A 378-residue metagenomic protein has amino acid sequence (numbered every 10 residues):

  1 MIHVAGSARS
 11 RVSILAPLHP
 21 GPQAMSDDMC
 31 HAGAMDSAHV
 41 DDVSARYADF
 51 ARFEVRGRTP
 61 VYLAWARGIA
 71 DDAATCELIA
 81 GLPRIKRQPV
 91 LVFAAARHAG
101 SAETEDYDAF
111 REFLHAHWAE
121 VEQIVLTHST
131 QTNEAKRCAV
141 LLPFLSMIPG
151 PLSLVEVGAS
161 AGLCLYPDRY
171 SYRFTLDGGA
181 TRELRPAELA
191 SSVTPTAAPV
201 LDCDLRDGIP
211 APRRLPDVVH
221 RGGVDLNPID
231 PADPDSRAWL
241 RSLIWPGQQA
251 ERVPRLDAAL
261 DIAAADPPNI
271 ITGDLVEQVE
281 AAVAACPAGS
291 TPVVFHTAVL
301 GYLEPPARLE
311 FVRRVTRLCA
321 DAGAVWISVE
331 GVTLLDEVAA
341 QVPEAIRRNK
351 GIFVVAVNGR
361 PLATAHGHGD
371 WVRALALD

Functional and structural regions predicted by a protein language model:
M1-A34: N-terminal amphipathic/basic-hydrophobic helices that include classical n-h-c signal peptides and signal-anchor
C30-G81: Non-catalytic accessory regions outside enzyme or core folds
E77-P149: Class I SAM-dependent methyltransferase Rossmann-like catalytic core, especially the SAM/SAH-binding loop
L82, S101-A102, T132, P149-E156 (+3 more regions): Class I S-adenosyl-L-methionine-dependent methyltransferase module
P292-P305: A short SAM/SAH-binding and catalytic strip from SAM-dependent methyltransferases
E310-D321: A short glycine-rich, Lys/Arg-flanked "PGG" loop and its adjoining helix->strand segment in the class I
A322-E330: Conserved beta-strand signature within the Rossmann-like core of class I S-adenosyl-L-methionine
L334-D378: C-terminal region signature
